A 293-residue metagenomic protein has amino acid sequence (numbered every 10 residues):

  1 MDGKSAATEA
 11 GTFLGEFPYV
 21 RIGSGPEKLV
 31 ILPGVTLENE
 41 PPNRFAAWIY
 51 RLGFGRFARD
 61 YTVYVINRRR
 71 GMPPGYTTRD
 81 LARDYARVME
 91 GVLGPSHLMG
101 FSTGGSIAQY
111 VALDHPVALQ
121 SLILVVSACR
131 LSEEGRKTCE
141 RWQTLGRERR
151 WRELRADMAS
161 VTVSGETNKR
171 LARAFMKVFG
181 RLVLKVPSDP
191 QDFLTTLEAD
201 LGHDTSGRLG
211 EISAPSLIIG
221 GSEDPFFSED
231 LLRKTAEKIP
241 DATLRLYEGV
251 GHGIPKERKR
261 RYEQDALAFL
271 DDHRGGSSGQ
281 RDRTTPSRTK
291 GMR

Functional and structural regions predicted by a protein language model:
G11-M72: Conserved HGGG/HGGXW glycine-rich cap/lid loop of the alpha/beta-hydrolase fold
R79-H97: Conserved acidic catalytic loop of the alpha/beta-hydrolase fold
G100-G104, A108: Gly/Ala-rich beta-loop-alpha elbow adjacent to hydrolase catalytic centers
Q109, L113, S121-R149: Flexible "cap/lid" loop of the alpha/beta hydrolase fold
E133-G135, E153-L201, G207-R208: Conserved alpha/beta-hydrolase catalytic His-Asp/Glu region
I212, I218-G220, D224: Short beta-strand/loop motif that positions the catalytic acidic residue of the alpha/beta-hydrolase fold
P225-L231: Conserved alpha/beta-hydrolase "acid-adjacent" motif
V250-E263: Catalytic histidine-centered segment of alpha/beta-hydrolase-like enzymes
